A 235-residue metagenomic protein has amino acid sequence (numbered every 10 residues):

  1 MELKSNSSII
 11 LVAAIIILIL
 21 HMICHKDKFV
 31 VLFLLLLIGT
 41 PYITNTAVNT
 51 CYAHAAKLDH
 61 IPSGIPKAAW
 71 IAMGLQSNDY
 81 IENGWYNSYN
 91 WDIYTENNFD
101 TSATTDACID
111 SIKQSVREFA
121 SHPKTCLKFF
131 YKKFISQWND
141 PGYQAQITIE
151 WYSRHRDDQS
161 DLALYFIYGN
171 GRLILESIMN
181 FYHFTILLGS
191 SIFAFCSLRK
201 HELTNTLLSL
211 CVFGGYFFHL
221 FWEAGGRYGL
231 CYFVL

Functional and structural regions predicted by a protein language model:
M1, C196-S197, C211-G226: Transmembrane-helix signature of polytopic, lipid-linked glycan biosynthesis machinery
M1-K4, A14-I16, L36-Y42: Membrane-interface alpha helices of multi-pass inner-membrane proteins
N6-H21, V234: Transmembrane-embedded, aromatic-rich helix segments that form part of the hydrophobic channel/pocket engaging
I16-K26, A194-K200: Structural signal for the C-terminal ends of transmembrane alpha-helices and the immediately following loop
C24-G39: Membrane-interfacial entry segments at the cytosolic side of transmembrane helices
L37-A53: Transmembrane signal-anchor helices characteristic of membrane glycosylation enzymes that use polyprenol
Y52-D158: Membrane-proximal stem/loop segments at transmembrane-domain junctions that anchor or position
K132-V212: Membrane-interface anchor segments at the N-terminal boundary of transmembrane helices in multi-pass membrane enzymes
